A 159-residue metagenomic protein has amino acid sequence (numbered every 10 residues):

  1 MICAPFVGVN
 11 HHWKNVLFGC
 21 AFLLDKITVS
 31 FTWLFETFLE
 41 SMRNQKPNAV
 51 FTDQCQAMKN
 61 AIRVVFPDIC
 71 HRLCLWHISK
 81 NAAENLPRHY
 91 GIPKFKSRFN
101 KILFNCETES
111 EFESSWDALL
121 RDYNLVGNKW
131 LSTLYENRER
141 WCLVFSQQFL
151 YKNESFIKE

Functional and structural regions predicted by a protein language model:
M1-I2, P47: Conserved catalytic motifs of the protein kinase core domain
I2-K14, L23: Short conserved beta-strand segments at catalytic cores or DNA/RNA-binding microdomains of nucleic-acid binding
V9-K14, F38-K46, V65-C70: Secondary-structure transition/capping motifs at alpha-helix termini and the adjoining loop/turn into the next element
W13-L17, H77: Short Cys/His-based metal-binding microdomains
G19-C20, N153: Generic secondary-structure boundary/loop-capping signal
C20-M42: Active-site beta-loop-alpha junctions of metal-dependent nucleic acid enzymes, especially the RNase H-like/DDE
N44, F51-Q54, K59-E159: Extended amphipathic alpha-helical interaction segments
